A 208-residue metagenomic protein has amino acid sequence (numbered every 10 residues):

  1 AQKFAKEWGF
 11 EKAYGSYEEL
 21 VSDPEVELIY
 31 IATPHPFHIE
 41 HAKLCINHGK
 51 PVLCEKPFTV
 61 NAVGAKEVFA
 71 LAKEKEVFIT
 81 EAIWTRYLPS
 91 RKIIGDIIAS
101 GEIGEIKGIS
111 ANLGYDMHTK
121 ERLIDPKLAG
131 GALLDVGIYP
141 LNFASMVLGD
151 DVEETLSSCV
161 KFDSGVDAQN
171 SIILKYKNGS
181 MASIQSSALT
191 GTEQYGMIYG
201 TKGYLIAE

Functional and structural regions predicted by a protein language model:
A1-W8: NAD(P)-binding Rossmann-fold cofactor-contacting core
G9-Y17: Conserved SAM-binding strand-loop segment of SAM-dependent methyltransferases
K12, E27-L28, G108: Short, Asp-centered acidic motifs that coordinate Mg2+ and/or phosphate in catalytic or ligand-binding sites
Y14, L53, F78-T80, S110 (+3 more regions): Structural detector of well-ordered beta-strand residues that form the stable sheet scaffold of enzyme domains
V21, L28-H35, I39-R86: Beta-strand-loop-alpha-helix segment that lines the small-molecule cofactor/substrate pocket of alpha/beta enzymes
T85-L156, D163: Predominantly a Rossmann-like dinucleotide-binding segment in NAD(P)-dependent oxidoreductases
N142-E208: Contiguous beta-strand/loop segments that form the cofactor/metal-binding neighborhood of enzyme cores
